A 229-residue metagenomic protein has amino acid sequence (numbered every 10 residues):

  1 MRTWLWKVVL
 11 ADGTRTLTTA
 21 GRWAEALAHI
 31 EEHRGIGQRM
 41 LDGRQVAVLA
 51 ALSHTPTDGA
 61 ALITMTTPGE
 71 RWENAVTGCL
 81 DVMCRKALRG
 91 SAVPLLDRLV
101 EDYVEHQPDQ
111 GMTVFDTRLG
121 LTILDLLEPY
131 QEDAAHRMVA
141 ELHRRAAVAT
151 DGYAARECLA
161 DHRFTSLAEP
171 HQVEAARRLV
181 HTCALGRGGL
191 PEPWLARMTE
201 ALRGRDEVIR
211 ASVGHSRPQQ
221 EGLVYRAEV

Functional and structural regions predicted by a protein language model:
M1-V8, L27-G35, M40: Short, flexible helix-coil linker/hinge segments at the edges of structured domains or between repeats
R2-L5, R39, T113-F115, L190 (+2 more regions): Structural signature of alpha-solenoid helical repeat junctions
V9, G13-E31: Alpha-helical protein-protein interaction scaffolds
I36-R39, A47-T57: Central/C-terminal regulatory/activation regions of fungal transcription factors
S53-L179: Long, charge-rich C-terminal accessory regions
L142-V229: C-terminal functional modules
